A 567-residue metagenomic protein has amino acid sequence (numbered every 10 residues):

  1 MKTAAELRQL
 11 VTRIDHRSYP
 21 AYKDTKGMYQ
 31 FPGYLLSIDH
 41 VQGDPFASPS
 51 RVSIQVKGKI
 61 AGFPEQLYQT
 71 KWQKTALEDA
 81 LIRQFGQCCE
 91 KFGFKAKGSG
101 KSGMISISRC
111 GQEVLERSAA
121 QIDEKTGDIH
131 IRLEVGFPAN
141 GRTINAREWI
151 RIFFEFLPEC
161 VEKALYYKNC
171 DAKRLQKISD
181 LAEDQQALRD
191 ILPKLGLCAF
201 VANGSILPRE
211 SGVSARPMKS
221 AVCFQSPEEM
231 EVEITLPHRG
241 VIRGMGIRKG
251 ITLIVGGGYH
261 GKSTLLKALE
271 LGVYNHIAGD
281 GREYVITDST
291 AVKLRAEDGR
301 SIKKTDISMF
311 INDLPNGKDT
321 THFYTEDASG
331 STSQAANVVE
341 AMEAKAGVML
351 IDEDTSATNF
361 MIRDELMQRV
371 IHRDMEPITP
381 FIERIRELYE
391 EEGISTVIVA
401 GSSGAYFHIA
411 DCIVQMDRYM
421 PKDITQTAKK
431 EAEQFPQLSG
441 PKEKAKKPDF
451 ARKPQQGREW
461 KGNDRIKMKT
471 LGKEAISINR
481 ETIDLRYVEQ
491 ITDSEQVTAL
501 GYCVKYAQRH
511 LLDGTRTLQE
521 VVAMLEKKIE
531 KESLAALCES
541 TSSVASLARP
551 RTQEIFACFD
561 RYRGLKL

Functional and structural regions predicted by a protein language model:
M1-G196, L207, L567: N-terminal accessory targeting/assembly segments
N145, R300, F310-S331, R363-I378: Flexible beta-alpha connector loops of hexameric P-loop NTPases
P193-L197, N203, Y259, L266-E297 (+1 more regions): Carboxylate/His-rich catalytic cores and anion/metal-binding grooves
P208-R243, A278, I286-I302, I307-K318: N-terminal pre-Walker A segment at the start of P-loop NTPase domains
I242-Y274: Glycine-rich phosphate-binding P-loop
S329-A341: Conserved alpha-helical scaffold flanking the Walker A/P-loop in AAA+ ATPase domains
A341-I385, Y389-E390, S402-H408, C412-K429: Conserved P-loop NTPase nucleotide-binding/switch module
E390-G393, V399-L567: Conserved NTP phosphate-binding and transfer environment spanning the P-loop NTPase/kinase superfamily
